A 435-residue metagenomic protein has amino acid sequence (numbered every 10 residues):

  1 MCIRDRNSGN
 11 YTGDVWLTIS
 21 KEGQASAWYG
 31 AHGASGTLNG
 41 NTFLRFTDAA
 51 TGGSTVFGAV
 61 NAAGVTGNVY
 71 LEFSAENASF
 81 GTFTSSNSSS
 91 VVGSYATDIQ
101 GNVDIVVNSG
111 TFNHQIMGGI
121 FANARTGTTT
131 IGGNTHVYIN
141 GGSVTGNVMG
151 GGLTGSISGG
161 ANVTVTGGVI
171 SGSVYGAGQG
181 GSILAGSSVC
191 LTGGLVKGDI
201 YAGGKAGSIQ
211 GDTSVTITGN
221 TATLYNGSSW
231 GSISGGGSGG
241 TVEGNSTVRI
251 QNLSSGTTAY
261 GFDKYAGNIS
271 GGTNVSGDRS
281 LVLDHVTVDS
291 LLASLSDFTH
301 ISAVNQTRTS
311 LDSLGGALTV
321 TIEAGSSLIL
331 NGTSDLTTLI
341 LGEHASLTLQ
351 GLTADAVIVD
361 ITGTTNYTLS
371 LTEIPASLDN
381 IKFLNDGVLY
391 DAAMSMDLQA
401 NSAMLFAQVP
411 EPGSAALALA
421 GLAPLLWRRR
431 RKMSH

Functional and structural regions predicted by a protein language model:
R4, T12-L17, W28, N41 (+16 more regions): Extracellular/surface-exposed low-complexity segments
R4-N10, Y29-T37, F57-V65, V91-I99 (+6 more regions): Tandem-repeat/low-complexity and Cys-motif detector
W28, G53, F83-S86, V91 (+1 more regions): Periodic small-residue-enriched repeat registers in elongated scaffold domains
A407-L419: Short, threonine-centered small-residue motifs that mark membrane-proximal processing/anchoring sites and TM-junction
A418-H435: C-terminal cell-surface anchoring/sorting signal
